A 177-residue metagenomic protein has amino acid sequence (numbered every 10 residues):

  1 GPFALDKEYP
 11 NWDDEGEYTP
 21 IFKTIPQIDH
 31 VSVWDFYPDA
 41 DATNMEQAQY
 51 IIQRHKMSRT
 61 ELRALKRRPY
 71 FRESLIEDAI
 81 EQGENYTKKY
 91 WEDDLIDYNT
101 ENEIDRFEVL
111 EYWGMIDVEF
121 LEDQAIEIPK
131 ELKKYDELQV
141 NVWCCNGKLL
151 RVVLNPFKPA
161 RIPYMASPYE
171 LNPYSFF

Functional and structural regions predicted by a protein language model:
G1-F177: Extended alpha-helical, oligomerization-prone segments that build pores/tubes and scaffolds
